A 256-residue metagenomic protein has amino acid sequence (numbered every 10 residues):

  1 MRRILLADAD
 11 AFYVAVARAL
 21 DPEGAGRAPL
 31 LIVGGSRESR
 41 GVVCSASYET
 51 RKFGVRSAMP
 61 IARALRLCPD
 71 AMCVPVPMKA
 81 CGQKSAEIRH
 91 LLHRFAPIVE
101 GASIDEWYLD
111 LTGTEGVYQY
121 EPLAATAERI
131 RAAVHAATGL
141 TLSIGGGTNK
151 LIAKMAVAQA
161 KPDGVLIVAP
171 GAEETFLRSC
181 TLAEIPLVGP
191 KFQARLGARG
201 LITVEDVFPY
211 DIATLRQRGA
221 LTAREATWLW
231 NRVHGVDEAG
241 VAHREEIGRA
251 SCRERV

Functional and structural regions predicted by a protein language model:
M1-I104, Y108: Residues that scaffold, gate, or flank divalent-cation-dependent active/transport sites
L6, E184, F192-R255: DNA-contacting surface of Y-family translesion DNA polymerases
V16-R18, V43-A46, I152-A160, G240-E245: Short acidic, glycine/serine/threonine-rich loops at helix termini
E87, L91-F95, R129-T138, R195 (+2 more regions): Generic non-transmembrane alpha-helical segments
I104-T112, T148-K150, Y210: Short, conserved phosphate-binding/catalytic loop or strand-edge motifs used in phosphoryl-/nucleotidyl-transfer
L109-R131, A160, G197-G200: Catalytic palm subdomain of template-directed nucleic-acid polymerases, centered on the conserved carboxylate motif
P122-A183: Long, highly charged, low-complexity intrinsically disordered interaction regions that mediate electrostatic DNA/RNA
